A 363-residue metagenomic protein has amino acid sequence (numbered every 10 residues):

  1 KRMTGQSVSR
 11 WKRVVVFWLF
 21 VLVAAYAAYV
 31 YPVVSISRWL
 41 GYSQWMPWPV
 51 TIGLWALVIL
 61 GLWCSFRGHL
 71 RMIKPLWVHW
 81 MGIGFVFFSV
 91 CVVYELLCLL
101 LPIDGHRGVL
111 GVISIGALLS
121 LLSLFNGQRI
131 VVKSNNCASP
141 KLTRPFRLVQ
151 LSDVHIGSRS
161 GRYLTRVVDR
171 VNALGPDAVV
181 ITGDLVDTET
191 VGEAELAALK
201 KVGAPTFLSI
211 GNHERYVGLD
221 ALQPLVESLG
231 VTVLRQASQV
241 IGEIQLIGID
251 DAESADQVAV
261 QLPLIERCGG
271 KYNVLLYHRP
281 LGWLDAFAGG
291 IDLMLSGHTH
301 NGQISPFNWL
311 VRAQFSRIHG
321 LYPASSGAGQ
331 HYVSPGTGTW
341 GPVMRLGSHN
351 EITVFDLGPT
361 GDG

Functional and structural regions predicted by a protein language model:
K1, K12, K74, K133 (+3 more regions): Context-gated lysine
K1-I130, D362: Non-catalytic terminal accessory segments
M72-W77, C98-L174, V191-G192: N-terminal signal-anchor transmembrane helix
A138-G363: Soluble catalytic domains of enzymes that build or remodel membrane lipids, polysaccharides, and related
